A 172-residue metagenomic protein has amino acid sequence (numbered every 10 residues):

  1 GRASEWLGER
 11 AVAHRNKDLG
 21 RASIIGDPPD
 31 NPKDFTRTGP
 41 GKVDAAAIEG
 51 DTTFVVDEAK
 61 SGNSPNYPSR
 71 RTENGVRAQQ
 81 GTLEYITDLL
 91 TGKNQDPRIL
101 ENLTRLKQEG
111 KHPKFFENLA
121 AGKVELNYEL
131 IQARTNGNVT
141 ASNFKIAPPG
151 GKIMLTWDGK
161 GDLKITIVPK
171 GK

Functional and structural regions predicted by a protein language model:
G1-K172: Catalytic toxin/effector domains delivered as secreted proteins or via bacterial secretion systems
